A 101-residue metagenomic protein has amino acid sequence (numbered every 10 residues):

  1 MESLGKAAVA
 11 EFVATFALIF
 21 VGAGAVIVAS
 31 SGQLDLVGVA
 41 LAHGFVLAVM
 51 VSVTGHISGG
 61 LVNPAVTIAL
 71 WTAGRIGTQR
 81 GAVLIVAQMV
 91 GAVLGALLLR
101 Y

Functional and structural regions predicted by a protein language model:
M1-Y101: Membrane-interface helix-loop junctions and terminal tails of multi-pass membrane proteins
